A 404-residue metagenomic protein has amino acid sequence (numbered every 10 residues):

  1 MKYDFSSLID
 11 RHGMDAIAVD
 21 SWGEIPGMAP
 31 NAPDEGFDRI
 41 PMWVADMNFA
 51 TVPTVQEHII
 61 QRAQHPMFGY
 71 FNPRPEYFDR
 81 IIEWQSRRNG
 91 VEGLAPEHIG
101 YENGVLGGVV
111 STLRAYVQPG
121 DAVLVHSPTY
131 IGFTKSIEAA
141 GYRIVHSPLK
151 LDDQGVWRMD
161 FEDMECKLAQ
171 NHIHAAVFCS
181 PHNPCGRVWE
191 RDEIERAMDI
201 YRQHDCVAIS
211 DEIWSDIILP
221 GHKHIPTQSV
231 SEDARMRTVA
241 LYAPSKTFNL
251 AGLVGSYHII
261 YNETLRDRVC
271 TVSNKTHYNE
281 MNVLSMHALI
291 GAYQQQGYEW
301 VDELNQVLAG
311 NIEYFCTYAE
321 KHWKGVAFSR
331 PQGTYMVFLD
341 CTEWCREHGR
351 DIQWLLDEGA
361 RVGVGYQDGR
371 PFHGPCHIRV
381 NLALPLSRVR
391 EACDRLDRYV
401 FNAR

Functional and structural regions predicted by a protein language model:
K2-G104, S111, Q295, A403-R404: N-terminal small-domain helix-loop-helix segment of the aminotransferase-like
F68-D199, D216-I217, G221-S229, D233 (+2 more regions): Conserved core of the PLP fold type I
A140, N171, Q203-H204, A234 (+2 more regions): Helix C-cap/helix->beta junction micro-motif
A234, E347-R350, D357-R404: PLP-dependent enzyme catalytic core of the Aspartate aminotransferase-like
R237-K321, A327-P331: PLP-dependent aminotransferase class I/II
L308-A309, H322-R361, I378: Conserved PLP-binding catalytic core of the aspartate aminotransferase-like
